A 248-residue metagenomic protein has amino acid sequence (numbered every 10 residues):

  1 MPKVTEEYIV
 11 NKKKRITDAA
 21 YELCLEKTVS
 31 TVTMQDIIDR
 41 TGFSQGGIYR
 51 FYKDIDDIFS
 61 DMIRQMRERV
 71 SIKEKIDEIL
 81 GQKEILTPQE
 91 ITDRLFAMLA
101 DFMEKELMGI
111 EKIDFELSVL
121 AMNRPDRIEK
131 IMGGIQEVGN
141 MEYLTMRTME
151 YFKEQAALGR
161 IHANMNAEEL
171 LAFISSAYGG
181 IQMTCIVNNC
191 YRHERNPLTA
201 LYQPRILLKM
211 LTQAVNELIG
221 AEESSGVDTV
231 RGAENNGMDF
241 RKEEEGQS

Functional and structural regions predicted by a protein language model:
T5, K12, I16-A19: N-terminal positioning helix adjacent to the helix-turn-helix/winged-helix DNA-binding module
R15, L23-Q65: Helix-turn-helix
D61, K75-K112, A167-I174, P204: Hydrophobic alpha-helical connector segments
V70-E74: Predominantly extracellular/luminal regions of secreted and cell-surface proteins, especially disulfide-bonded
Q89-E90, M108-E116, N123-L158, E169: Amphipathic alpha-helical packing segments from all-alpha helical-bundle domains
A97-D101, M146, E150-L158, A172-S248: C-terminal peripheral helix-coil segments that are non-catalytic and often amphipathic
A97-K105, D114-D126, A214-L218: Helix-loop "lid/cap" segments that line or gate small-molecule binding pockets
